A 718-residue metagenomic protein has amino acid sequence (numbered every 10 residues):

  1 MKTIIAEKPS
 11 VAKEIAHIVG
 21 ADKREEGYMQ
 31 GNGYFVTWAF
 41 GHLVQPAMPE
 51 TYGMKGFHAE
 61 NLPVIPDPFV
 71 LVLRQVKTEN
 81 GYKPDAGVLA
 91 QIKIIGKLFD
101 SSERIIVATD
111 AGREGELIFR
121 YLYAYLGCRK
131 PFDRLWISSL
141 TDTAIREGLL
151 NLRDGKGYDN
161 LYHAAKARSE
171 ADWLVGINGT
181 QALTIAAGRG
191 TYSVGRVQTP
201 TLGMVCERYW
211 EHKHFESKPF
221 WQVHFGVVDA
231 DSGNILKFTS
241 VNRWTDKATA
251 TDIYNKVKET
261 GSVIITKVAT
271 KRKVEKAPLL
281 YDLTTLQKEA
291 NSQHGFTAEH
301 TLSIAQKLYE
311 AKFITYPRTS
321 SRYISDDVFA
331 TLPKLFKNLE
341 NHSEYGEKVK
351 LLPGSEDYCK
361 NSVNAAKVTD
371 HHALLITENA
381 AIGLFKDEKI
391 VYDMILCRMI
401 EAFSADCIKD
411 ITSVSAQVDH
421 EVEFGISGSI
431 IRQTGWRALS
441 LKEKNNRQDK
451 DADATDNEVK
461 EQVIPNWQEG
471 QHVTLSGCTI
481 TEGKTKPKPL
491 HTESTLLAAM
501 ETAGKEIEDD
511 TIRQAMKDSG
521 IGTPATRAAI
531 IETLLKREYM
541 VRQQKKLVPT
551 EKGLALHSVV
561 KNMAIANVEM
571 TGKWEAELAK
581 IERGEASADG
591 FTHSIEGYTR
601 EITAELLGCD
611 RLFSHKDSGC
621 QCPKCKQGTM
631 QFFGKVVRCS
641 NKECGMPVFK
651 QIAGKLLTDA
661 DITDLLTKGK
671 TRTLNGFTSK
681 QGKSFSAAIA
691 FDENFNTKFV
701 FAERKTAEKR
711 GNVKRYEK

Functional and structural regions predicted by a protein language model:
M1, T109-A111, G188-T191, T270-L279 (+4 more regions): Conserved short loop/turn motifs at secondary-structure junctions
M1-S169, W173, G179, K444-R447 (+2 more regions): Intrinsically disordered, low-complexity regulatory segments
K2, E25, G81, Y125 (+4 more regions): Basic, low-complexity terminal or inter-domain segments flanking catalytic cores
P9-A16, G33-V36, F40, A59-L62 (+21 more regions): Amphipathic alpha-helical transducer elements in NTP-driven molecular machines
P66, K166, K218, K367-H371: Short, solvent-exposed loop/turn segments at the edges of secondary structure
G87, D100, D142-F225, T270-K271: C-terminal or mid-to-C-terminal helical accessory/interaction module adjacent to the motor/catalytic core
T245-Y281, Q287: Metal- or metallocofactor-binding catalytic centers and their adjacent structured scaffolds across diverse enzyme
